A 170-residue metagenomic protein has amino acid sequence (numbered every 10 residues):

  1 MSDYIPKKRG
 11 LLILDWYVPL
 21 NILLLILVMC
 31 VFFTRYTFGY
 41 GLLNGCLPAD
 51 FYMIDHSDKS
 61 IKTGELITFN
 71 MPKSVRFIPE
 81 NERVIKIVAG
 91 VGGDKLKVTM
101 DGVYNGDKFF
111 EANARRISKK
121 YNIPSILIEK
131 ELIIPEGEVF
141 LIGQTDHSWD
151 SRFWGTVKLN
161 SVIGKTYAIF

Functional and structural regions predicted by a protein language model:
M1-R83, G155-F170: Protein maturation boundaries and topogenic segments
L43-G45, V88, K95-L96, E131-L132: Short, exposed beta-strand/loop patches in secreted or surface proteins that constitute
L47, K62, V91, I134-P135 (+1 more regions): Residue-level recognition of short, solvent-exposed, well-ordered loop/turn junctions that link secondary-structure
S57, P72, D101, Q144-T145: Short, surface-exposed secondary-structure boundary micro-motifs
R83-F110: Mid-length scaffold segments of soluble, non-membrane domains
G106-I126: PP2C/PPM family metal-dependent serine/threonine protein phosphatase catalytic domain, recognizing the conserved
Y121-F170: Beta-strand-rich cores of mature extracytoplasmic or soluble domains
